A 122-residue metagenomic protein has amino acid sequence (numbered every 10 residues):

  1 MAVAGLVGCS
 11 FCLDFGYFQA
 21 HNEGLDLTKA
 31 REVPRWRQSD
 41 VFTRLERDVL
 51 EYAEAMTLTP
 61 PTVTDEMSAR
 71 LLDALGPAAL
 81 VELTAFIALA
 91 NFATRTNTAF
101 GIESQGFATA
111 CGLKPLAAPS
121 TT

Functional and structural regions predicted by a protein language model:
M1-T122: Hydrophobic alpha-helical segments
